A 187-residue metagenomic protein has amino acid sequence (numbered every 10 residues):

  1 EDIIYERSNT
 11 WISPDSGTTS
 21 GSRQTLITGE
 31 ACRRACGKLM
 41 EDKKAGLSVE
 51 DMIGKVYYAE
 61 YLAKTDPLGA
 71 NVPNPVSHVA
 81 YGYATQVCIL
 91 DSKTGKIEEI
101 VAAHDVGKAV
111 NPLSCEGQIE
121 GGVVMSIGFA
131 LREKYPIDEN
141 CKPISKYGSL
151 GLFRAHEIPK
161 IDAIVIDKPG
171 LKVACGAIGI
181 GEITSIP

Functional and structural regions predicted by a protein language model:
E1-P187: C-terminal catalytic domains of large/alpha subunits in multi-subunit enzymes
